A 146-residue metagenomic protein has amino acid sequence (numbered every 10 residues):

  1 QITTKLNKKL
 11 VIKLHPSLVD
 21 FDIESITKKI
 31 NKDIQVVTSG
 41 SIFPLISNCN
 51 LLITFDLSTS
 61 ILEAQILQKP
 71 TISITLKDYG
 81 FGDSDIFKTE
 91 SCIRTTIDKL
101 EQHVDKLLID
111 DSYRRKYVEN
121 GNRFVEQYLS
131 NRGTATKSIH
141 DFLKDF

Functional and structural regions predicted by a protein language model:
Q1-N7: Short hydrophobic signal-anchor/transmembrane segments that target glycosyltransferases and glycosylation machinery
K9-V11, I72: A structural signal for isolated positions on well-ordered beta-strands in alpha/beta enzyme cores
V11, S17-I61, I66-L67: Donor nucleotide-activated moiety binding/catalytic core segment of transferases that use nucleotide-activated donors
I23-N31, D56-L129: Catalytic binding pocket for nucleotide-activated donors in carbohydrate/polymer assembly enzymes
L45-N48, H103, F142: CheY-like receiver
L129-F146: C-terminal alpha-helical cap of glycosyltransferases
